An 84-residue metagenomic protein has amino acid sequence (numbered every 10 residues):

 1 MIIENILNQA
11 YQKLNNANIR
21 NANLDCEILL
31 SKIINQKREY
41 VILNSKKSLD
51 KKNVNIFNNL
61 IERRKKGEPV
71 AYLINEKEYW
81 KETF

Functional and structural regions predicted by a protein language model:
M1-I34, Y40-I42, K47-L49: Non-catalytic accessory regions of SAM-dependent methyltransferases
S31-F84: Conserved AdoMet
